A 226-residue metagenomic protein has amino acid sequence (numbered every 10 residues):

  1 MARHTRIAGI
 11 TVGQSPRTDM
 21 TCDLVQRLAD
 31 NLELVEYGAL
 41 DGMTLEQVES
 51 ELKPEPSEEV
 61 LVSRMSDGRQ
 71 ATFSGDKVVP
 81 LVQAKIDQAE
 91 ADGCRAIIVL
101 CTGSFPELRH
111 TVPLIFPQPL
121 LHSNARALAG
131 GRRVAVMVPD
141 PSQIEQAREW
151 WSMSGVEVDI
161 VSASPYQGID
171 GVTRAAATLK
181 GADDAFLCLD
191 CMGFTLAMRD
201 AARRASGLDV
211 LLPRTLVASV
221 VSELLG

Functional and structural regions predicted by a protein language model:
A2-F73, V138-G168: N-terminal glycine-rich anion-binding loop in soluble enzyme alpha/beta folds
N31-V35, L114-P119, V156-A163, S206-T215: Short hydrophobic/aromatic-enriched beta-strand-loop microsegments
G42, L121-N124, Q143-I144, V217-V221: Short gly/pro/ser/thr-enriched loop/turn and capping motifs at secondary-structure boundaries
E46, P80, P165-A177: Structural motif
T72-Q118, A185-R199: N-terminal glycine-rich phosphate/adenylate-binding segment common to multiple enzyme folds
A96-V99, G171-V172, D183-S206, P213 (+1 more regions): Hydrophobic alpha-helical
E107-R132, V136-P141: Anion-binding alpha/beta catalytic cores of soluble intermediary-metabolism enzymes, centered on
G130-G131, Q167-G168, V210-G226: Short, flexible loop segments at boundaries between secondary-structure elements
